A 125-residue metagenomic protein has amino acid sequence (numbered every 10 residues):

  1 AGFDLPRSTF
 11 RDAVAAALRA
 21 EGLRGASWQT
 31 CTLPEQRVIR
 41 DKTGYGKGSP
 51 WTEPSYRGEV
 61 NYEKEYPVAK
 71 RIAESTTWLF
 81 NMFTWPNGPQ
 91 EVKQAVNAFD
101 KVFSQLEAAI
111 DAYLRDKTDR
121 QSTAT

Functional and structural regions predicted by a protein language model:
A1-E63, R120: Conserved PLP-binding catalytic core of the aspartate aminotransferase-like
D41-T125: PLP-dependent enzyme catalytic core of the Aspartate aminotransferase-like
